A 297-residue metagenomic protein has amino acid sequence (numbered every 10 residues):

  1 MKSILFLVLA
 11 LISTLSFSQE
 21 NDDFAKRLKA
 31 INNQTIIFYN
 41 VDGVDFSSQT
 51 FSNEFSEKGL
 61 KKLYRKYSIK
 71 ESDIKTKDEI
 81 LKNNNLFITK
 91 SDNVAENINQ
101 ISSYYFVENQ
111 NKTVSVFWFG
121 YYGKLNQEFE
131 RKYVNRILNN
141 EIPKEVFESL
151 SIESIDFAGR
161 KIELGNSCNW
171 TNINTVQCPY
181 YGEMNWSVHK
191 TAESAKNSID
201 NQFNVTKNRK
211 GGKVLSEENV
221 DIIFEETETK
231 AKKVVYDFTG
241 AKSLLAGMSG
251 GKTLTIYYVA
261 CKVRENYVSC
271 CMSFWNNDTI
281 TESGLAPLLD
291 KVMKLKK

Functional and structural regions predicted by a protein language model:
M1-F24: Bacterial Sec-dependent N-terminal signal peptides
E20-N111, K210-N266: Signature of long, low-cysteine stretches enriched in small and polar/charged residues
D22-R27, F117-I162, C168, E265-K297: Surface-exposed amphipathic alpha-helical segments
L86-A95, I101-S102, Q110-N111, G120-N140 (+4 more regions): First exposed extracellular module after export/assembly in secreted or surface-exposed proteins
S91-V94, F119-K124, P179-G182, D237-T239 (+1 more regions): Secondary-structure transition/turn motif
Y104-N109, T113-W118, Q177-P179, E183: Amphipathic N-proximal alpha-helical interface segments
K112-T113, A158-I162, G182-M184, K252 (+1 more regions): Short acidic/polar mixed-charge low-complexity motifs
E153-K233, T239: Flexible, glycine-rich surface segments
